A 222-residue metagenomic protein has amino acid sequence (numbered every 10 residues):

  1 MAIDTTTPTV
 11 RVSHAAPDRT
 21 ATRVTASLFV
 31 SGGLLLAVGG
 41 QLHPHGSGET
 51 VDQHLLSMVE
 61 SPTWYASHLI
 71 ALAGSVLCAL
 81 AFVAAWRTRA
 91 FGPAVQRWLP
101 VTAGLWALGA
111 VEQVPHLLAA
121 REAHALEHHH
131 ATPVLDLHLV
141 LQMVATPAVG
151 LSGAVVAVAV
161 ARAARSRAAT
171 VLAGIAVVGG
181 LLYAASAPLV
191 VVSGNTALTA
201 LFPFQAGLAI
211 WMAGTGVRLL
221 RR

Functional and structural regions predicted by a protein language model:
A2-R222: Hydrophobic, aromatic-enriched alpha-helical segments typical of multi-pass transmembrane helices
